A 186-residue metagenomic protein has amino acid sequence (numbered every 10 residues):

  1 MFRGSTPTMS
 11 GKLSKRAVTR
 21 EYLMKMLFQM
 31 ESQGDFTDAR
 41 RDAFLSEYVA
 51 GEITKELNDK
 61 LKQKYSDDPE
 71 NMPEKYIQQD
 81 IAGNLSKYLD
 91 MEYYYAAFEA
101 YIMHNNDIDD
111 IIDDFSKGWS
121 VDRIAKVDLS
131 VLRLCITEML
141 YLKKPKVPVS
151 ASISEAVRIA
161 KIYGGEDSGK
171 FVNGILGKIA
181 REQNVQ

Functional and structural regions predicted by a protein language model:
M1-G169, N173-Q186: N-terminal interaction/assembly modules
